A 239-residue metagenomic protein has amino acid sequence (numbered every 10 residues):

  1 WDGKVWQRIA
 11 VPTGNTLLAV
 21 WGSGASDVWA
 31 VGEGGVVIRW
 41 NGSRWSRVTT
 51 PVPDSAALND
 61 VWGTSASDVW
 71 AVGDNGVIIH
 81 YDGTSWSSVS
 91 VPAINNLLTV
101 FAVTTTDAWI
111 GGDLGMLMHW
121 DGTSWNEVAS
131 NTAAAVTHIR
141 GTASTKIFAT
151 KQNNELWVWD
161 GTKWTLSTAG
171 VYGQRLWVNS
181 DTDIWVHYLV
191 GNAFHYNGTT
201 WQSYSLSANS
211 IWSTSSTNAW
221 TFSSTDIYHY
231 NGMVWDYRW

Functional and structural regions predicted by a protein language model:
W1-W239: Residue-level hotspots at or immediately adjacent to binding/recognition sites across diverse folds
